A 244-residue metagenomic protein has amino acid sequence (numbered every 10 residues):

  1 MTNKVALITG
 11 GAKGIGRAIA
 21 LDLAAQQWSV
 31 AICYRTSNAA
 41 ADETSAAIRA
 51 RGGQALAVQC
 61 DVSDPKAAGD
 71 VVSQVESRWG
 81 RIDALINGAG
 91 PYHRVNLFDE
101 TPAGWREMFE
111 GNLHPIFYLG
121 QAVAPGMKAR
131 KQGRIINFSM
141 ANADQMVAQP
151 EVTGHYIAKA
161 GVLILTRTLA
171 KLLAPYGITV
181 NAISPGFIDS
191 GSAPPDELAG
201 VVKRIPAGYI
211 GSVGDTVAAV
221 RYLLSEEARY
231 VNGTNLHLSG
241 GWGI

Functional and structural regions predicted by a protein language model:
A12-K13: Conserved glycine-rich cofactor-binding loop
N38, Q59-D70, P102, G214-D215: The beta1-alpha1 cofactor-binding region of Rossmann-like NAD(H)/NADP(H)-dependent oxidoreductases
I82, N96-L97, G104-F109, V201: Substrate-binding pocket helix/loop in short-chain dehydrogenase/reductase
P125, K171-L172, R229: Alpha-helical segment proximal to the catalytic Tyr-Lys
I136-G161, T166-P175, F187: Catalytic loop of short-chain dehydrogenase/reductase
A174, T179, V231-G233: Short, small/polar-rich loop/turn modules that mediate ligand/substrate recognition or access, typified
S212-L238, G243: C-terminal substrate-recognition "lid" of short-chain dehydrogenase/reductases
